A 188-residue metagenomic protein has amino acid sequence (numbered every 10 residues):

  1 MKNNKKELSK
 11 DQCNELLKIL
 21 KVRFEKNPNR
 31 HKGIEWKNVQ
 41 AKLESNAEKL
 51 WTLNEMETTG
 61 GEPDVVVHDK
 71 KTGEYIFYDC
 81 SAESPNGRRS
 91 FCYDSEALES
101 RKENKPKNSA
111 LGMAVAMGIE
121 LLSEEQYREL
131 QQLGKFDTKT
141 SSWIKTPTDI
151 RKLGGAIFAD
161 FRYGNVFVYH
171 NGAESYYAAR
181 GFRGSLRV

Functional and structural regions predicted by a protein language model:
K2-E120, E124-V188: A binding-site-centric feature that preferentially detects glycan-recognition modules on secreted/surface proteins
